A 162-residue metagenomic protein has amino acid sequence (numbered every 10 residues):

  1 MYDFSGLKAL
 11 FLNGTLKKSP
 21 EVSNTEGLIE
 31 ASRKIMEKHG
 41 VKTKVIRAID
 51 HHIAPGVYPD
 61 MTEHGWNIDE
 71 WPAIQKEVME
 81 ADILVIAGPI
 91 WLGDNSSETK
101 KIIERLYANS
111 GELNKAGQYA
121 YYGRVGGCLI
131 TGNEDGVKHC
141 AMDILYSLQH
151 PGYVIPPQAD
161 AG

Functional and structural regions predicted by a protein language model:
M1-A116: N-terminal beta1-alpha1-beta2 submodule of the flavodoxin-like/Rossmannoid cofactor-binding fold
Y2-S5, A9-N13, G127-L129, P157 (+1 more regions): Ligand-binding pocket scaffold of soluble enzyme catalytic domains
S23, K115-A161: Short, glycine-/small-residue-rich phosphate/pyrophosphate-handling segment
